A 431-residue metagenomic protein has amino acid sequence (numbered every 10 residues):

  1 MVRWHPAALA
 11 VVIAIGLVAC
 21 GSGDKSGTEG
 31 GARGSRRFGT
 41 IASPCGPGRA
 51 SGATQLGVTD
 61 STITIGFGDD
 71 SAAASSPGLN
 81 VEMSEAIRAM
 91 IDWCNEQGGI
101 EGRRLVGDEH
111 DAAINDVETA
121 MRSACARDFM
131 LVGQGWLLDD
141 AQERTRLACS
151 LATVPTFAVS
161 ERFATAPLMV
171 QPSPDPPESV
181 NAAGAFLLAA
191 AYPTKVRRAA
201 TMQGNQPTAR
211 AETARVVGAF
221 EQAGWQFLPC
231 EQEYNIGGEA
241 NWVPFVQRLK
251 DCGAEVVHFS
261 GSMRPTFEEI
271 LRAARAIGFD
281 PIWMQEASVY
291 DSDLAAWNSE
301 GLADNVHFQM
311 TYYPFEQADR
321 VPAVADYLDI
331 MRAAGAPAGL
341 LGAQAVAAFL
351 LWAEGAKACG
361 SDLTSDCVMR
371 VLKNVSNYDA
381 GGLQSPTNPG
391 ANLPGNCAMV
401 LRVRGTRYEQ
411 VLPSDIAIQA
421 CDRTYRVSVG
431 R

Functional and structural regions predicted by a protein language model:
G16-A19: C-terminal motif of bacterial Sec signal peptides marking the signal peptidase cleavage site
G21-D24: Bacterial signal peptide processing site
G27-A124, S260, L341: N-terminal extracellular/periplasmic Venus flytrap/periplasmic-binding protein-like
G34-G52, L56, S376-R431: Solvent-exposed, acidic/polar segments of extracytosolic/periplasmic ligand-binding ectodomains
G78-E85, E96-P167, E233-V243, R264-E268: Beta-alpha junction/loop-to-helix N-cap segments that form part of ligand/metal-binding clefts
D128-Q232, I282-H307: Extracytoplasmic ligand/sensor domains, especially the bilobed periplasmic-binding protein
P174-D175, A273-V346, S414-V429: Extracellular/periplasmic periplasmic-binding protein-like sensory domains
N205, T213-V217, M263-E269, F315-K373: Extracellular/periplasmic ligand-binding modules, especially the Venus flytrap/periplasmic-binding
